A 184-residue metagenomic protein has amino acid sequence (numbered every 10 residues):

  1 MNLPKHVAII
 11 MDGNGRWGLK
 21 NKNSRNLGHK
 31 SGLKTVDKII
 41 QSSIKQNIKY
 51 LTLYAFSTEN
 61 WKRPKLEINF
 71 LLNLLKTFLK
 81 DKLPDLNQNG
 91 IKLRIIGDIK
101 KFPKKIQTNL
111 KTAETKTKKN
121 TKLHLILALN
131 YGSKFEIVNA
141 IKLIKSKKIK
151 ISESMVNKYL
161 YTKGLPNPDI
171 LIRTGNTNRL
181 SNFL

Functional and structural regions predicted by a protein language model:
M1-F183: Flexible, compositionally biased loop and terminal segments
